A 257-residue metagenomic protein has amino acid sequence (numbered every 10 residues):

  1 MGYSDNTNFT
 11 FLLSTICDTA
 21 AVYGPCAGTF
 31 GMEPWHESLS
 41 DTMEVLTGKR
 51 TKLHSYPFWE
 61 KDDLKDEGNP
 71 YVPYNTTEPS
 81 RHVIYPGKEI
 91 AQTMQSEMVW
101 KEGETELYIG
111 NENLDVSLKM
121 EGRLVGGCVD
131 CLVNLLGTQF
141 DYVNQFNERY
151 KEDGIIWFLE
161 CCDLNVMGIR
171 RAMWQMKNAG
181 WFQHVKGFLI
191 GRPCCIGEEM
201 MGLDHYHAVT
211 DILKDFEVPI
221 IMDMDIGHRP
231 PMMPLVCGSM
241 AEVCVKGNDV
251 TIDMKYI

Functional and structural regions predicted by a protein language model:
M1-G28, F216-P219: Short, acidic/small-residue loops that bind anionic groups at enzyme active sites
S4, N8, E37, R123-C131 (+4 more regions): Conserved active-site and cofactor/substrate-binding residues in soluble primary-metabolism enzymes
T10, S14, M43, V129-G137 (+3 more regions): Predominant activation on well-ordered alpha-helical scaffold segments within soluble catalytic domains
S14-D18, W35-M43, P234-M240: Short, surface-exposed amphipathic charged segments that create phosphate/polyanion-binding patches used for binding
T19-V22, G122-R123, D130, I155-W157 (+2 more regions): Structural motif
V22-D130: Conserved anion/nucleotide-ligand pocket segment
N111-V116, G122-C162, V166-G168: Oxyanion-binding "anion nests"
N165-I257: C-terminal active-site/capping subdomain that shapes the small-molecule cofactor and substrate pocket of enzyme
